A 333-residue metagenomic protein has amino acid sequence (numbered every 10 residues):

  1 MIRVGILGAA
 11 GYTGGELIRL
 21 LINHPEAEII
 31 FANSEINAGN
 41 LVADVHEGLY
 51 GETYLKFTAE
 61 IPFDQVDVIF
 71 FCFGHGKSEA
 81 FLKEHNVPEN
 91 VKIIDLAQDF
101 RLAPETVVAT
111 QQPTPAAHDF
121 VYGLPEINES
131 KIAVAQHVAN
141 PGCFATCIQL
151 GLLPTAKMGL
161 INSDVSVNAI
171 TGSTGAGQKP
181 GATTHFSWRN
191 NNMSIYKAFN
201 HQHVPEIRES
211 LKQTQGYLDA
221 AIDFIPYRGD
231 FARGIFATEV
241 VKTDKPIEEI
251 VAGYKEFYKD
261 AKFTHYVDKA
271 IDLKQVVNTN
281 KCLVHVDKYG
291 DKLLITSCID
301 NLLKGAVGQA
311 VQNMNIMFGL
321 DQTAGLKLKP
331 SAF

Functional and structural regions predicted by a protein language model:
M1-N191, Y196-A198, Y217, H285-Y289 (+1 more regions): N-terminal Rossmann-like NAD(P) cofactor-binding subdomain of oxidoreductases, focused on the glycine-rich
G11, H75-G76, G142, H201 (+3 more regions): Short, surface-exposed acidic/glycine-rich loop or hinge patches that mediate macromolecular interfaces
I18, Q149-A156, V204-R208, K255 (+1 more regions): Predominant activation on well-ordered alpha-helical scaffold segments within soluble catalytic domains
I29, N162-V167, D219-I222, F263-V267 (+1 more regions): A short coil-to-beta-strand element that immediately follows conserved catalytic motifs
A135, M193, G234-T238, L294: Short, solvent-exposed beta-strand edge segments and adjacent coil->beta transition regions
I195-F199, Y227, D272-V276: Short Gly/Pro-enriched turn/cap motifs at secondary-structure boundaries
N200-Y266: C-terminal substrate-binding/catalytic lobe of Rossmann-fold NAD(P)-dependent dehydrogenases
A237-F333: C-terminal active-site/capping subdomain that shapes the small-molecule cofactor and substrate pocket of enzyme
